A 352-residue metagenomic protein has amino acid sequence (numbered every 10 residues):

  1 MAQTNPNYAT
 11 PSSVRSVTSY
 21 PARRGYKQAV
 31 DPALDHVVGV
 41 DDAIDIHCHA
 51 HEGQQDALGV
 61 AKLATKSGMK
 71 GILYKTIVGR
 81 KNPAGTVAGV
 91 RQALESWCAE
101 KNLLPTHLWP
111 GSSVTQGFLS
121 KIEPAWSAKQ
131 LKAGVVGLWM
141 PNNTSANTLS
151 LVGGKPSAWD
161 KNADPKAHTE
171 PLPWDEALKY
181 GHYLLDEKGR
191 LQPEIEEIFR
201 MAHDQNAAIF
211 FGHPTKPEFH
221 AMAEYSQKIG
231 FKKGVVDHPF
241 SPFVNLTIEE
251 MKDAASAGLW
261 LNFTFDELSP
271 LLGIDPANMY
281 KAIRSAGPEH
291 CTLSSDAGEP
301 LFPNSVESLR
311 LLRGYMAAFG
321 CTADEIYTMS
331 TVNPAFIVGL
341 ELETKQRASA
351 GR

Functional and structural regions predicted by a protein language model:
M1-H107, A125-A128: An N-terminally biased module of ancient metal coordination in phosphate/nucleic-acid-related enzymes
A2-T4, R15-V17, V306-R352: Mid-to-C-terminal alpha-helical segments outside catalytic/metal-binding sites
A29-G39, L58-T65, T86-C98, I122-G134 (+6 more regions): Histidine/acidic residue-rich metal-binding segments in metalloenzymes
D41-L58, W109-S120, L185-R190, G212: Active-site mouth loops of central-metabolism enzymes
D45, V60-P83, L103-Q116, V135-S145 (+3 more regions): Divalent metal-dependent hydrolysis catalytic cores, especially in the metallo-beta-lactamase
C48-A50, I77-V78, S113, N142-N143 (+3 more regions): Active-site metal-binding loops of divalent metal-dependent hydrolases
G258-P270: His/Asp/Glu-enriched short active-site or ligand-binding loop at hydrolase and phosphoryl-transfer sites
T264, P288-S305: Short acidic/histidine-rich active-site segments
